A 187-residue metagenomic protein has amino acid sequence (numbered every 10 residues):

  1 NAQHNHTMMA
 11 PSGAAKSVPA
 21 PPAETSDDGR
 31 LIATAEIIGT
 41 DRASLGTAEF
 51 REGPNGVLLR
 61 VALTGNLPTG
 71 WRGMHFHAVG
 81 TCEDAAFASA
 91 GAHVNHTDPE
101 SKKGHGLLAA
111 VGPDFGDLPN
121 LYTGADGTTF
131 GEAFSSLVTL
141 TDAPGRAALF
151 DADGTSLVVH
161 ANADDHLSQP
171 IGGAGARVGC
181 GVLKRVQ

Functional and structural regions predicted by a protein language model:
Q3-W71, F76-Q187: N-terminal leader/targeting pre-sequences
